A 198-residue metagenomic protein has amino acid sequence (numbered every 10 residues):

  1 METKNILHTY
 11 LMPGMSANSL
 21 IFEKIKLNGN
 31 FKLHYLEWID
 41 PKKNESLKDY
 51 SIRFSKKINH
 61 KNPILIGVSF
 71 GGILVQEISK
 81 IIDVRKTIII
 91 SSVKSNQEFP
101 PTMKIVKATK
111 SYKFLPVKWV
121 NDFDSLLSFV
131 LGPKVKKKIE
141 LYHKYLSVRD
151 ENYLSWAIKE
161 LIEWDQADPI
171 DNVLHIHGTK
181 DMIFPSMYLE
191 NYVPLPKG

Functional and structural regions predicted by a protein language model:
E2-K61, T109-V117: Active-site catalytic motif of lipid deacylating hydrolases and related acyltransferases
K24, E77-I78: Active-site signature of alpha/beta-hydrolase-fold catalytic machinery across serine- and Asp/Cys-nucleophile hydrolases
L36-W38, Y188, Y192-G198: Short glycine-rich catalytic loops that host catalytic nucleophiles or stabilize transition states across multiple
I66-V75: Gly/Ala-rich beta-loop-alpha elbow adjacent to hydrolase catalytic centers
D83-P116, K144, I162: Flexible "cap/lid" loop of the alpha/beta hydrolase fold
W119-Q166: Conserved alpha/beta-hydrolase catalytic His-Asp/Glu region
H175-H177, D181: Short beta-strand/loop motif that positions the catalytic acidic residue of the alpha/beta-hydrolase fold
